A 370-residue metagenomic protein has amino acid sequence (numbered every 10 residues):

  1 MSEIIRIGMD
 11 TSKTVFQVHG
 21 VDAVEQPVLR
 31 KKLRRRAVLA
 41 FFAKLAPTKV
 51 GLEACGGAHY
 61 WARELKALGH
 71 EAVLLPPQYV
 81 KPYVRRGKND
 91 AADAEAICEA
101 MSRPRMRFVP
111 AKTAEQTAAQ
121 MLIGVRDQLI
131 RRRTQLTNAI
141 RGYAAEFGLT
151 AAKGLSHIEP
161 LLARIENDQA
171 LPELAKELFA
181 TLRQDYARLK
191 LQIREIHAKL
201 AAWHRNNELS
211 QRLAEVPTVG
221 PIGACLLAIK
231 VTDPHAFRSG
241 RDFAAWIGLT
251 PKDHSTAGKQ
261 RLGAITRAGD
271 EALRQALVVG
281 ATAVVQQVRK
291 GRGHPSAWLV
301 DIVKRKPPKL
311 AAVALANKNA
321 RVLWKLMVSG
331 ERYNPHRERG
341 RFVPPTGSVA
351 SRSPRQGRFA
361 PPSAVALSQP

Functional and structural regions predicted by a protein language model:
M1-P370: A detector of single, family-specific signature residues that are central to catalytic or substrate-handling motifs
